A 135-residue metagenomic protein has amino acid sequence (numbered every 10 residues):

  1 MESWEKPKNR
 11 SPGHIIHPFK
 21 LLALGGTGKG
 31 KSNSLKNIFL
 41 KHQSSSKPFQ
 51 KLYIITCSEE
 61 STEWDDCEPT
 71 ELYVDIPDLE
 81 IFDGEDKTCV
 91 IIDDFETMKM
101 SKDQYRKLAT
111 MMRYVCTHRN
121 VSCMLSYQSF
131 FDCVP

Functional and structural regions predicted by a protein language model:
M1-I15, K36: Pre-Walker A adenine-sensing motif
P7, L21-K41, C57-S61, Y73-P135: Conserved P-loop NTPase motor cores
G13-H14, Q43-S46, E80-F82: Short secondary-structure boundary/capping segments within folded domains
I15-L21: Pre-Walker A (Motif I) flank of P-loop NTPase domains
L40-L52: Post-Walker A helix-loop "phosphate-sensing" segment adjacent to the P-loop in P-loop NTPases
K47-F49, C67, E85, H118: Short, well-ordered coil/turn elements that cap or connect secondary structure elements
K51, S58-T70: Conserved substrate/cofactor phosphate-moiety recognition/catalytic segment in nucleotide-dependent phosphotransferases
